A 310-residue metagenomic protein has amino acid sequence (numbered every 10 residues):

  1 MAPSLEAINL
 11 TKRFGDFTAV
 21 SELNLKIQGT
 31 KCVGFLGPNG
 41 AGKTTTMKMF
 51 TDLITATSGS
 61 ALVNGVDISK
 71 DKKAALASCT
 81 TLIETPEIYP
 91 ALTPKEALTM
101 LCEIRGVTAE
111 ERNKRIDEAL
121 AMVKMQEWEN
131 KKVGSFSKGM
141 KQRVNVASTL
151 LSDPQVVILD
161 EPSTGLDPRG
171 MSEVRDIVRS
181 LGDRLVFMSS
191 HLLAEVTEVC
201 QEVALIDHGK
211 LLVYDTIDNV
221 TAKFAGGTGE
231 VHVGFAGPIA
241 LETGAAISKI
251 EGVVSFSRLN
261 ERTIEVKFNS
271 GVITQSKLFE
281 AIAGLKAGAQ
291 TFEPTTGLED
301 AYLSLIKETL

Functional and structural regions predicted by a protein language model:
A2-A7, K12-D207, L211-V213: ABC transporter nucleotide-binding domains
G40, T80, G106, N145 (+4 more regions): A generic structural signal for secondary-structure junctions that act as hinges or helix/strand caps at the edges
T85, D183, V253, K286-G288: A generic structural signal for alpha->beta connector loops
T93, T108, T216, I239 (+1 more regions): Short loop/turn segments at beta->alpha junctions
K124, G252-S257, G288-F292: A short linear hydrophobic-aromatic micro-motif
E173-N269: ABC transporter nucleotide-binding domain
K267-L310: C-terminal coupling/interaction segments
